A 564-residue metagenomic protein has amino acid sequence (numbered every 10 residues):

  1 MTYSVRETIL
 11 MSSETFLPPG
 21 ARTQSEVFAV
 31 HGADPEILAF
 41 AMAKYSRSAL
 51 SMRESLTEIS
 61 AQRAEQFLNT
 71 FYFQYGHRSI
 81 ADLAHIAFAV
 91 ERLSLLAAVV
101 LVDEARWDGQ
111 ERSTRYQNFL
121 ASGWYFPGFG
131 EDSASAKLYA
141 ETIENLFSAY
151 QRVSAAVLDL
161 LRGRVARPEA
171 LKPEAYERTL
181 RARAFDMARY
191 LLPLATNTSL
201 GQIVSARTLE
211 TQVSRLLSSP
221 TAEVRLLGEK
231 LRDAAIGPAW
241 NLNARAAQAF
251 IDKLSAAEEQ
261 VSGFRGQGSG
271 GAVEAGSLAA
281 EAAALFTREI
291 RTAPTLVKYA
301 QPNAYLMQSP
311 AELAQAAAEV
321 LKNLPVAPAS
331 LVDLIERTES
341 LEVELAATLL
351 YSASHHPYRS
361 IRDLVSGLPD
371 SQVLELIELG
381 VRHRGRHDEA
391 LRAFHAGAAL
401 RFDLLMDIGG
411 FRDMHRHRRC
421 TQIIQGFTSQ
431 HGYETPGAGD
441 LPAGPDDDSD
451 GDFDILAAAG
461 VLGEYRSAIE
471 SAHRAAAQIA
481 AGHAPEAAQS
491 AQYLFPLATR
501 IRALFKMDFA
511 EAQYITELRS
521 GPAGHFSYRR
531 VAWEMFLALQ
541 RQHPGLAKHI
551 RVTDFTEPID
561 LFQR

Functional and structural regions predicted by a protein language model:
M1-R564: A conserved ligand/cofactor-binding region detector
